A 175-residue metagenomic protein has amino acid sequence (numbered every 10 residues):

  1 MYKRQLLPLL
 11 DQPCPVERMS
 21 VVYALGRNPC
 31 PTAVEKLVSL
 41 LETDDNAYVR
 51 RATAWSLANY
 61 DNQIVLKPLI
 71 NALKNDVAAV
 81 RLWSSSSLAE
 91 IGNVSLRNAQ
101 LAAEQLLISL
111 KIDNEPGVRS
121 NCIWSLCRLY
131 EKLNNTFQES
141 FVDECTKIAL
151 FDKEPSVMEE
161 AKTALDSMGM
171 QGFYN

Functional and structural regions predicted by a protein language model:
K3-D11, C30-E42, N62-K74, N93-L110 (+2 more regions): Amphipathic alpha-helical scaffolding segments comprising HEAT/armadillo-like alpha-solenoid repeats
P8, V16-C30, S39, Y48-N62 (+4 more regions): Structural detector for internal amphipathic alpha-helices that build alpha-solenoid repeat scaffolds
P13-C14, D45-N46, D76-V77, N114-E115 (+1 more regions): Short inter-helical turns and helix N-cap capping residues of alpha-solenoid HEAT/ARM repeat scaffolds
V80-W83, E144-K153: Short, highly charged low-complexity linear segments
